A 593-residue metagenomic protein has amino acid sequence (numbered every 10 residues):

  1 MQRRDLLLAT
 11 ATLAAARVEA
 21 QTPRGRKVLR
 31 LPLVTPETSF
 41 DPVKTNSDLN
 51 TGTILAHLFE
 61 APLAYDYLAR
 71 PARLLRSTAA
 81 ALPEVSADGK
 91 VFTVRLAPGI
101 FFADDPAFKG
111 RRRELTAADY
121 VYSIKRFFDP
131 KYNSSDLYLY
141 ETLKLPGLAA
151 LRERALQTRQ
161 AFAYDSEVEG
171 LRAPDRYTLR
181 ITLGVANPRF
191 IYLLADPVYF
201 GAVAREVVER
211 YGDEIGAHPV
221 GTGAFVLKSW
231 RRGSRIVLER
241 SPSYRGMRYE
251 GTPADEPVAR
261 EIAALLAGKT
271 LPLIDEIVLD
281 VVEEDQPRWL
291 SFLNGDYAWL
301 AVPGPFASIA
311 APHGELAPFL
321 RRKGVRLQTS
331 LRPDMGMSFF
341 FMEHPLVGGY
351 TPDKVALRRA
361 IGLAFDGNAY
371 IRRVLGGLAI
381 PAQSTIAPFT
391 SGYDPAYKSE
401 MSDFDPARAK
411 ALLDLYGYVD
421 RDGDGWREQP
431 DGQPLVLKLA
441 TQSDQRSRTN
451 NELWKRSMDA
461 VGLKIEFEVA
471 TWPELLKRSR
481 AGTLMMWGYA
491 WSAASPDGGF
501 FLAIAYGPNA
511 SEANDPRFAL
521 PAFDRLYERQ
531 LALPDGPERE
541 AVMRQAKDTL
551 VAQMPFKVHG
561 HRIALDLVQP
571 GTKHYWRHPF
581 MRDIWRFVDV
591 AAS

Functional and structural regions predicted by a protein language model:
R4-A20: N-terminal export signals
Q21-P23, Y67-L68, P83, V91-T93 (+12 more regions): Extracytoplasmic/periplasmic ligand-capture domains
L29-P32, K438-A440: Short, well-ordered beta-strand segments
P32-D88, V220: N-terminal lobe/hinge region of extracytoplasmic solute-binding protein
T35-T53, L75-T78, P106-K109, S135-D136 (+4 more regions): A structural "hinge/loop" feature
L148-Q160: Surface-exposed intrinsically disordered loops and tails
V203: Aromatic-residue-lined binding/catalytic grooves and analogous aromatic/hydrophobic interfacial grooves in multimeric
H559: Active-site-proximal polar cores
